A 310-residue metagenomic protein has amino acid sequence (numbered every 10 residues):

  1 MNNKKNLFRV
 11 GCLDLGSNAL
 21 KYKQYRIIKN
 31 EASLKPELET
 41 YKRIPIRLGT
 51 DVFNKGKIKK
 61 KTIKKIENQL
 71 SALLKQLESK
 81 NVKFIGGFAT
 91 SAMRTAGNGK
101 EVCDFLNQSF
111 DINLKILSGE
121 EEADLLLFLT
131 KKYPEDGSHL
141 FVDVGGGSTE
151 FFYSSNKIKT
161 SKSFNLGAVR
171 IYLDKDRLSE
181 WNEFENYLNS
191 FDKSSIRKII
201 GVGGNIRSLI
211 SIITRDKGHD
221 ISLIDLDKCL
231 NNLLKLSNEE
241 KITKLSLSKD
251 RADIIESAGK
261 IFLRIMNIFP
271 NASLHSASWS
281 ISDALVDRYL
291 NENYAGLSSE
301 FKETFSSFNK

Functional and structural regions predicted by a protein language model:
M1-N6, F308-K310: Short, low-complexity, intrinsically disordered N-terminal peptides in bacterial proteins
N2-K5, D14, K131-D136, D143-G145 (+1 more regions): Solvent-exposed alpha-helices and their adjacent loops that cap or buttress functional pockets in soluble metabolic
K4-P36: N-terminal basic/disordered segments at the start of proteins
V10, Q24, R47, D51-K80 (+3 more regions): Helical "lid/coupling" subdomains associated with nucleotide-phosphate turnover
L13-A19, V142-S148, V202-N205: A short acidic Gly-Thr/Ser loop motif
L15, I27, V144, Y153-S154: Generic beta-strand structural signal
I27-N54: Short, compositionally biased "basic patch" segments
F84-G87: Conserved beta-strand/loop subsegment of P-loop NTPase cores
